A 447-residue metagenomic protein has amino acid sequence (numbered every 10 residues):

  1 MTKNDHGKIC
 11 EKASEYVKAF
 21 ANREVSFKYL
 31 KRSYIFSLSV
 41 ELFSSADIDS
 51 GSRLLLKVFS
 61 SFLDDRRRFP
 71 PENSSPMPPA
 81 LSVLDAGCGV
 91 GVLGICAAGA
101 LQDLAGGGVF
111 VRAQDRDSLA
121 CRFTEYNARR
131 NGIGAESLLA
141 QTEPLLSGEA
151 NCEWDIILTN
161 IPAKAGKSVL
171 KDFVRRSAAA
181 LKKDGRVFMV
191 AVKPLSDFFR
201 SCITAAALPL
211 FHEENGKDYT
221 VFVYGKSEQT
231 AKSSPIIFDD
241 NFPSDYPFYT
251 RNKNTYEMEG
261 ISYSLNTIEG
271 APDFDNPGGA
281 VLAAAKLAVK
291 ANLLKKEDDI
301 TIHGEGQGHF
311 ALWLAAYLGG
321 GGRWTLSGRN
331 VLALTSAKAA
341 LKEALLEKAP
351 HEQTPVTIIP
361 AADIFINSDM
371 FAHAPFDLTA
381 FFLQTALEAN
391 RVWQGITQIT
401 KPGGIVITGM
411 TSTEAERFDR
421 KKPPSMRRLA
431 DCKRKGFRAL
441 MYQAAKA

Functional and structural regions predicted by a protein language model:
M1-L30, V40-S45, R186-T255: N-terminal auxiliary segments of SAM/dcSAM-dependent transferases
T2-C10, Y16-L63, N254-K290: S-adenosyl-L-methionine
L56-A150, I156-T159, A280-D369: Conserved SAM/SAH cofactor-binding pocket of Class I
W154-P162, A374-L383: Short SAM/SAH-binding signature in class I
K171-K183, R391-P402: A short glycine-rich, Lys/Arg-flanked "PGG" loop and its adjoining helix->strand segment in the class I
D184-V192, G403-T411: Conserved beta-strand signature within the Rossmann-like core of class I S-adenosyl-L-methionine
V192-A206, M410-S425: Conserved class I S-adenosyl-L-methionine
F222-Q229, G279-L282, K286-K290, Y442-A447: C-terminal lobe and adjacent flexible extensions of AdoMet/dcAdoMet transferase-like proteins
